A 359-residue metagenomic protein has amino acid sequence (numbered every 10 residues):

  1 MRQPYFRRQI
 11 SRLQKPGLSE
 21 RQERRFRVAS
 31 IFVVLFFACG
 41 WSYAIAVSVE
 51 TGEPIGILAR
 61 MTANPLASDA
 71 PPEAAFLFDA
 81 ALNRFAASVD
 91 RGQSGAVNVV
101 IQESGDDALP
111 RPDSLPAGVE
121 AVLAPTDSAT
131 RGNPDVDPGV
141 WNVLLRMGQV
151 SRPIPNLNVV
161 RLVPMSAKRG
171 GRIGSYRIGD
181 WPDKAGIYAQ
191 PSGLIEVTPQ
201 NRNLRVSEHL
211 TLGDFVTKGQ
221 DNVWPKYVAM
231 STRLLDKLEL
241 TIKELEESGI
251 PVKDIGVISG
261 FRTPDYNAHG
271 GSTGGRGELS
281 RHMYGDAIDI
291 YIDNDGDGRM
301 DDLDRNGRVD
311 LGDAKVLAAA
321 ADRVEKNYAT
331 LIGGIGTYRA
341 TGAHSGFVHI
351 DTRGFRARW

Functional and structural regions predicted by a protein language model:
M1-R25: N-terminal Lys/Arg-rich, disordered targeting/topogenic segments
R27-I45: Hydrophobic membrane-insertion alpha-helices, especially the h-region of bacterial N-terminal signal peptides
S42-G52, L58, R276-W359: Catalytic cores and adjacent binding grooves of peptidoglycan-active enzymes
Y43, V47-A167: Beta-strand-enriched, solvent-exposed domains that form extended recognition/catalytic surfaces
G105, K168-P199: Compositionally biased low-complexity segments at domain edges in trafficked proteins and select soluble regulators
G193-V252: Active-site acidic/histidine clusters and adjacent loop/turn architecture that either coordinate catalytic ions
S207-E208, G213-F215, V257-R262, D293 (+2 more regions): Active-site-proximal beta-strand/loop segments in catalytic clefts of secreted hydrolases
K237-T273: Extended, low-complexity, intrinsically disordered C-terminal regulatory tails of eukaryotic serine/threonine kinases
